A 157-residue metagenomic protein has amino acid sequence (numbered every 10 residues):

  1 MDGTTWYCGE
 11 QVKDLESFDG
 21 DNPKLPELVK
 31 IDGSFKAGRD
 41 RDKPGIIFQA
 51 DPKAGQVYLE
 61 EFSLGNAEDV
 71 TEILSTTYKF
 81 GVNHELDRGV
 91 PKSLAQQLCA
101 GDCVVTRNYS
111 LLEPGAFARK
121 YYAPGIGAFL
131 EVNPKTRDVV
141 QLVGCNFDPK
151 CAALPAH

Functional and structural regions predicted by a protein language model:
M1-H157: Conserved functional acidic sites
